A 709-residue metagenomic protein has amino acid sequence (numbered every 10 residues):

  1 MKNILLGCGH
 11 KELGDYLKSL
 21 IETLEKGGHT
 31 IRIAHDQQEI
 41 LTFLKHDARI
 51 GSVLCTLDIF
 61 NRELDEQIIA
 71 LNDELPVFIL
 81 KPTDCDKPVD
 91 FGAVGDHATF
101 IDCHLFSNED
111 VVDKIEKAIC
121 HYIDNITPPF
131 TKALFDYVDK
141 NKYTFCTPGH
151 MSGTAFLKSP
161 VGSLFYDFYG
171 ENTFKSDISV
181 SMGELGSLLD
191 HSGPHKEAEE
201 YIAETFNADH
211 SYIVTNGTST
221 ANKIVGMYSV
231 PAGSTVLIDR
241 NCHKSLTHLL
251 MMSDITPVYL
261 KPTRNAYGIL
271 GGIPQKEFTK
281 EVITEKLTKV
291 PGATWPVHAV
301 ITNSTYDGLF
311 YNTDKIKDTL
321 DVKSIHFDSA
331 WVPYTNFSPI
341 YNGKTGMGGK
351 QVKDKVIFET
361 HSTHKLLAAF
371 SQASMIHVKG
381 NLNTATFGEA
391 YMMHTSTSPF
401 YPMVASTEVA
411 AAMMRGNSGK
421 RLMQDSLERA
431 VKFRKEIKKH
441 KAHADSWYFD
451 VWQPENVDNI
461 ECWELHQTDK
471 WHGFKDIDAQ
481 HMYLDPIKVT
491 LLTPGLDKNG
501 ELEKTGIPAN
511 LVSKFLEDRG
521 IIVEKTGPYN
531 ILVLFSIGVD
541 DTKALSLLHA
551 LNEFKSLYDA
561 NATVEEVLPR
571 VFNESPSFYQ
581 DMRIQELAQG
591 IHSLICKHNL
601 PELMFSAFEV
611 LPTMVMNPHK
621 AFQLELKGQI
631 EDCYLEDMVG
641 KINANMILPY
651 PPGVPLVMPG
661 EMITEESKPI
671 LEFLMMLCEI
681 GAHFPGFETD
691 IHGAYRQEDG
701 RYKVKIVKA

Functional and structural regions predicted by a protein language model:
K2-G14, V236-D239: Short hydrophobic beta-strand segments
I4, E12-G28, H35-C55, I68-P76 (+4 more regions): Non-catalytic terminal extensions of PLP-dependent enzymes
L6-G7, L80, P148-H150, D239 (+1 more regions): Short hydrophobic segments within beta-strands
L24, A34-H46, T56, R62-I69 (+1 more regions): Conserved PLP-enzyme active-site core in the AAT-like
F78-T83, H326-S329: ADP-ribose/adenylate-binding Rossmann-like module
N172-T220: Conserved N-terminal alpha-helix of the aminotransferase class I/II PLP-enzyme fold
Y212-V214, A299-T302, I531-S536: Short glycine-rich or small-residue beta-strand-to-loop segments that form or flank ligand, phosphate, metal/Fe-S
